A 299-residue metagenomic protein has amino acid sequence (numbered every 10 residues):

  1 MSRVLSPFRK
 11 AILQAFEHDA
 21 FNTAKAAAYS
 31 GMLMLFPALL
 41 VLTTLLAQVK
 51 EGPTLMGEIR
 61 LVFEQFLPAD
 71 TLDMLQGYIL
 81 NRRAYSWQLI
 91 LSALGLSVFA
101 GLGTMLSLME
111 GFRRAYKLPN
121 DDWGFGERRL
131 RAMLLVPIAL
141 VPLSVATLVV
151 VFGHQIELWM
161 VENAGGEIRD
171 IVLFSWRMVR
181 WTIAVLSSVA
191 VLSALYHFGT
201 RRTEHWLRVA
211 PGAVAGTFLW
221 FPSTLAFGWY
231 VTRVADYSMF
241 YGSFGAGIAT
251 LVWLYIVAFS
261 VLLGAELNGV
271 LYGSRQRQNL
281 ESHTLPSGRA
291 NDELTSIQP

Functional and structural regions predicted by a protein language model:
M1-P299: Membrane-embedded alpha-helices and immediately adjacent juxtamembrane helical segments in alpha-helical membrane
